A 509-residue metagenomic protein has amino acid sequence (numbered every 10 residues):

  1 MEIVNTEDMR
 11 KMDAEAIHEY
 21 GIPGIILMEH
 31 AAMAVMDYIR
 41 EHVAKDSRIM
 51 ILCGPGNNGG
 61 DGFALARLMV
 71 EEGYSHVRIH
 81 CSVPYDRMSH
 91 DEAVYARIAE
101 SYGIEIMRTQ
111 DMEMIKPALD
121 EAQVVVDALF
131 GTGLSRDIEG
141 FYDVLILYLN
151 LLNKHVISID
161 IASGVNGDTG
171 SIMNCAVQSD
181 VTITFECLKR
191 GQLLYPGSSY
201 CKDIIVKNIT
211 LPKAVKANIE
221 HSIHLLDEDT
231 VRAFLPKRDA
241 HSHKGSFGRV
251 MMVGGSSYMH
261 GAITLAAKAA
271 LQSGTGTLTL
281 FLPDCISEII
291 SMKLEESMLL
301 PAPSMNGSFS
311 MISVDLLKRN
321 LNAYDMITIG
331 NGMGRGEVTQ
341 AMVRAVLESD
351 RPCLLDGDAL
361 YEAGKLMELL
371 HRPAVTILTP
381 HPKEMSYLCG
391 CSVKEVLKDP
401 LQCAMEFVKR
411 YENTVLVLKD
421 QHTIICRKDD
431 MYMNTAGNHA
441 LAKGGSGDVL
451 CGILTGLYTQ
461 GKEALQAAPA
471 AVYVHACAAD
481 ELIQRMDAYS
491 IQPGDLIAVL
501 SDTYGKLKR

Functional and structural regions predicted by a protein language model:
M1-E71, H76-C81, S89, Q192-P352 (+3 more regions): Small-residue (G/A/S/T)-rich helix-start motifs and N-terminal tracts that mark the onset
M36-L129, E139-I159, M342: Nucleotide and nucleotide-moiety/phosphate-recognizing core
Y85, G131-R136, N166, I172 (+3 more regions): Short strand->helix junction
I98-S101, D127-L134, S297-S304, N438-A440: Short, structured secondary-structure boundary patches
D120-E121, Q178, N322-A323: Alpha-helix C-terminal capping/helix-to-coil transition sites in glycosyltransferase folds
Q123-V124, L129-H221: Internal gly/pro-rich beta-alpha loop/helix module that stabilizes soluble enzyme cofactors or their anionic handles
V126, F130, S163, A359-Y361 (+2 more regions): Short, glycine/acidic-enriched loop or turn micro-motifs at the edges of active sites
